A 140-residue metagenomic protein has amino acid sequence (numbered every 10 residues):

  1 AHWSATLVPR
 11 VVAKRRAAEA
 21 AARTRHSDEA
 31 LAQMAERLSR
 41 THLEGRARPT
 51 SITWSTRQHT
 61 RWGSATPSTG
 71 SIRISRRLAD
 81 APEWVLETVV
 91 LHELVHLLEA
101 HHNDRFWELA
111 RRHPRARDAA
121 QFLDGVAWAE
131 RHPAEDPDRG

Functional and structural regions predicted by a protein language model:
A1-T88, L97-G140: Active-site-proximal or metal-binding-adjacent scaffold patches in catalytic folds
E93: Walker B catalytic acidic pair
